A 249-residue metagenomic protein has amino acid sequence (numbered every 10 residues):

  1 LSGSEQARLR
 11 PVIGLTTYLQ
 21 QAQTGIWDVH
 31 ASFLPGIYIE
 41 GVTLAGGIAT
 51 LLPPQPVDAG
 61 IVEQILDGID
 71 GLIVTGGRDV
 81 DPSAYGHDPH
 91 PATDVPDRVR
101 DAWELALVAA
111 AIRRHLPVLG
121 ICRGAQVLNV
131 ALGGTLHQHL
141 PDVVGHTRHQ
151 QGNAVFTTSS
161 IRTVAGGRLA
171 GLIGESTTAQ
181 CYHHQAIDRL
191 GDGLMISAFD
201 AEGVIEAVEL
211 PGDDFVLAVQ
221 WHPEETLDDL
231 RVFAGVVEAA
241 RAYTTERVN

Functional and structural regions predicted by a protein language model:
L1-L119, V130, H137, P141-T157 (+5 more regions): N-terminal beta1-alpha1 cap of cysteine-dependent amidohydrolase-like domains
C122: Conserved G/P- and acidic residue-centered "switch" motifs that form tight phosphate/ATP-binding loops in soluble
A125-V127: Hydrophobic, aromatic-enriched interface-forming segments
L217-W221: Active-site-proximal beta-strand elements of phosphoester/diester hydrolases
